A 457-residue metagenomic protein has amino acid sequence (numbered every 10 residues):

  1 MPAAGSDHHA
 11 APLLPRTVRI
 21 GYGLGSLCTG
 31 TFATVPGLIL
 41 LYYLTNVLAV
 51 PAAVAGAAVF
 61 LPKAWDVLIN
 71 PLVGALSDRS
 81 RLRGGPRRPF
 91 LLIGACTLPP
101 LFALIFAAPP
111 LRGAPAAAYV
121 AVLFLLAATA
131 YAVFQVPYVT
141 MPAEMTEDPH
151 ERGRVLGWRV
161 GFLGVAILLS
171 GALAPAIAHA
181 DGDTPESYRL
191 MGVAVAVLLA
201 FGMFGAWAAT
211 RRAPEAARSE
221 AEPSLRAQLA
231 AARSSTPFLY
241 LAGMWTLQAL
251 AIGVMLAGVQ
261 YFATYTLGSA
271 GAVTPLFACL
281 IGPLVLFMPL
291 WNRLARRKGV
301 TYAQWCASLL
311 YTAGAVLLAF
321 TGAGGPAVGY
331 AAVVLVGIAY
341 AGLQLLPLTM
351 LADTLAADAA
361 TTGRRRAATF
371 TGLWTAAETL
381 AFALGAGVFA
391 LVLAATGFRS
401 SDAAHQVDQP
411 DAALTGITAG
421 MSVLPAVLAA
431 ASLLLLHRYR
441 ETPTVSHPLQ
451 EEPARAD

Functional and structural regions predicted by a protein language model:
P2-D457: Membrane-embedded alpha-helical bundles of multi-pass transporters/translocases, especially carrier/permease families
